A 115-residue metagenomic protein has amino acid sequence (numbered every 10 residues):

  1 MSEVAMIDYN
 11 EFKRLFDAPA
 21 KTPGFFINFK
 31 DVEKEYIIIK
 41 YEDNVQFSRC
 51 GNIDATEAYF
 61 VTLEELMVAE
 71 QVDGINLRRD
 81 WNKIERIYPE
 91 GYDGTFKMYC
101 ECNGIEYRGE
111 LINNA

Functional and structural regions predicted by a protein language model:
M1-N28: Negatively charged, low-complexity tracts enriched in Asp/Glu with abundant Ser/Thr
S2-I7, F16, V68-A115: Cysteine-centric segments in proteins
A20-I53: Amphipathic, interaction-prone secondary-structure segments
E42-E85: Acidic, aromatic-enriched beta-alpha/helix-loop junctions
